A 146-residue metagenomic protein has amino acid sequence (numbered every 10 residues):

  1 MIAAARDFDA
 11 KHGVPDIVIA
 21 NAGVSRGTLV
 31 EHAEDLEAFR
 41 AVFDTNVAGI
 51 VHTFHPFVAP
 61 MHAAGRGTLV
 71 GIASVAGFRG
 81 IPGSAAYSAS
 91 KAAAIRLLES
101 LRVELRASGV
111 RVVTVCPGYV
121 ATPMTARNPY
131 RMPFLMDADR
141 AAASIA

Functional and structural regions predicted by a protein language model:
M1-G13: Conserved amphipathic alpha-helix within the SDR
P15-G23, G71: Rossmann-fold scaffold of SDR-type NAD(P)-dependent oxidoreductases
S25-R40, G83: Conserved mid-core segment of classical short-chain dehydrogenase/reductases
F54, S90: Active-site helix of classical SDR
S74: Residue(s) in the substrate-gating loop at a strand-loop-helix junction that position the organic substrate next
R79, S100-R111: Active-site-adjacent segment of SDR/Rossmann-fold oxidoreductases
T114, Y130-A146: C-terminal helical subdomain
